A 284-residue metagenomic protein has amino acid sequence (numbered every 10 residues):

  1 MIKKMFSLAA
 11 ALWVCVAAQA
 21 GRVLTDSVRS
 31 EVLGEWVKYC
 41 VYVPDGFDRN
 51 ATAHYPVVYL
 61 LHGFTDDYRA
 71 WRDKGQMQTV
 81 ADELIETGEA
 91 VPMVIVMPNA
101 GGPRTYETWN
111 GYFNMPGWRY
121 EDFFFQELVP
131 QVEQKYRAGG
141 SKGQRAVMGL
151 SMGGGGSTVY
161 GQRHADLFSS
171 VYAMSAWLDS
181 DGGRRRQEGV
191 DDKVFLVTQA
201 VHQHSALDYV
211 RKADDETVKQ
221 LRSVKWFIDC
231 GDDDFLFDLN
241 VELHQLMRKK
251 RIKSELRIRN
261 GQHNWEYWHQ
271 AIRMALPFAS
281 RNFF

Functional and structural regions predicted by a protein language model:
M1, A20-G21: Absolute protein N-terminus
M1-I2, G154: Compositionally biased, low-complexity segments enriched in small residues
I2-A11: Sec-dependent signal peptide recognition, specifically the positively charged N-region followed immediately by
A10-Q19: Hydrophobic h-region of N-terminal signal peptides that target proteins for export in Gram-negative bacteria
G21-F284: Non-catalytic cap/lid and distal C-terminal segments of serine-dependent acyl enzymes
